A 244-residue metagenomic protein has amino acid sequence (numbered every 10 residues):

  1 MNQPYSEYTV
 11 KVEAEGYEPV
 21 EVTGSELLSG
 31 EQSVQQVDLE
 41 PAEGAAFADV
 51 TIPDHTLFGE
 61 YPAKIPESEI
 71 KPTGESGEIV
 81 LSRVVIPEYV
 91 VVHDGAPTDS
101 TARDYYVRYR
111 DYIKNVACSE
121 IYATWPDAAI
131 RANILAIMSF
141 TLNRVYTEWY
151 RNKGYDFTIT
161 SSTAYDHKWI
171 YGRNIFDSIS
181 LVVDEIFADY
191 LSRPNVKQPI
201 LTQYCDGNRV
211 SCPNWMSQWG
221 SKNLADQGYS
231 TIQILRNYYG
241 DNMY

Functional and structural regions predicted by a protein language model:
M1-Y244: Conserved, single-site charged/polar hotspot
